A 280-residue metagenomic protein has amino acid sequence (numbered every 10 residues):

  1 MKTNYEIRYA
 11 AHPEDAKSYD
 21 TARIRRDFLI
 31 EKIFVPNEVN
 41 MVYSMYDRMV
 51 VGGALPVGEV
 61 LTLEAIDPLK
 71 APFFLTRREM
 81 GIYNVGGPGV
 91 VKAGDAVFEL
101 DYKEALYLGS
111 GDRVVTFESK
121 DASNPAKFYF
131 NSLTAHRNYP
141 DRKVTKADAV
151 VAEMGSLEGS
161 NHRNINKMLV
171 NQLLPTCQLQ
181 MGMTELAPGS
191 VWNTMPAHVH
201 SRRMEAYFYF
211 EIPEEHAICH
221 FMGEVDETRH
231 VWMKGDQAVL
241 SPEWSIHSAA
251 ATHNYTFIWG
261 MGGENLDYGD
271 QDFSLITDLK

Functional and structural regions predicted by a protein language model:
M1-A71, E79-M80, D278-L279: Hydrophobic, proline/glycine-rich low-complexity stretches
P36-L69, H162-E205: A short glycine-rich, His/Asp/Glu-containing loop-to-beta-strand
F73-V90, E185-P188, H200-D226, W232: Short, conserved beta-strand element in jelly-roll/cupin
G86-T134: Acidic, low-complexity central loop/insert segments
G94, Y139-V144, L179-Q180, V191-A197 (+1 more regions): A short secondary-structure junction signal
L100-K120, W232-H253, G260-G262: Conserved metal-binding segment of the jelly-roll/cupin
A122-R163, I258-K280: Double-stranded beta-helix
